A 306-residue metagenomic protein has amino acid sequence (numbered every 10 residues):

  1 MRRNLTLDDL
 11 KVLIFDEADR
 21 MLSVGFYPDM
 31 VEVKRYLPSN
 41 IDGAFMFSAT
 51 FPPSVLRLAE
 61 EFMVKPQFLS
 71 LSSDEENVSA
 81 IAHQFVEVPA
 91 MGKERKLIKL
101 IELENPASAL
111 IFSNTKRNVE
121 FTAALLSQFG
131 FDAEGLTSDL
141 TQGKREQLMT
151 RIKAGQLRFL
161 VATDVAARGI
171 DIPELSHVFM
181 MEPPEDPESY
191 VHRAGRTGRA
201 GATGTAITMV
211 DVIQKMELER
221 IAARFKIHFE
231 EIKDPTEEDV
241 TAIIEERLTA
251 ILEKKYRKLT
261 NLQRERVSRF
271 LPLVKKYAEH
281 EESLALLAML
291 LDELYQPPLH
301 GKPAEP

Functional and structural regions predicted by a protein language model:
R3-D74, I221-A222, I227: Post-DEXD/H (motif II) to motif III coupling segment of the RecA-like Helicase ATP-binding lobe
D9-V12, N40-F45, A107-S108, D132 (+1 more regions): Loop/turn-to-beta-strand initiation segments
L10, D16-A18, M30, S48 (+10 more regions): Residue-level signature of catalytic and energy-coupling elements of molecular machines, predominantly ATP/GTP-dependent
D19-R20, Y27, D42-A44, T50-S54 (+9 more regions): Conserved nucleotide-binding/hydrolysis micro-motifs of P-loop NTPases
Q67-L71, S108-F112, A123, S127-T141 (+1 more regions): Conserved RecA-like helicase motor-core motifs
A80-L125, R269-L273: Conserved interdomain hinge at the start of the Helicase C-terminal
F129-R220, R224: Conserved RecA-like helicase motor core of SF1/SF2 enzymes
A202-P306: Arginine-glycine-biased low-complexity disordered regions
